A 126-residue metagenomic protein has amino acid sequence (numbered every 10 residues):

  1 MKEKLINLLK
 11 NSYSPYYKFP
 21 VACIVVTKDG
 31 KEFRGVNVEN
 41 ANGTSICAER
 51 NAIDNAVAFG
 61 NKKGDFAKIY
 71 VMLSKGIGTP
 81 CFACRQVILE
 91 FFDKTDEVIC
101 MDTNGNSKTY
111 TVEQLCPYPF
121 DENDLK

Functional and structural regions predicted by a protein language model:
M1-S14, K62-K126: C-terminal binding/interaction regions
Y13, F19-P20: Positively charged, low-complexity intrinsically disordered leader regions
K18, C47-N51, T79, Y110: Conserved active-site and cofactor/substrate-binding residues in soluble primary-metabolism enzymes
P20-T27: Short beta-strand scaffold segments in enzyme catalytic cores
K31, A58-K63: Short helix-capping/linker segments at secondary-structure and domain boundaries
K31-E32, S107: Hydrophobic "anchor" residues
V36-N51: Compact, glycine-rich, soluble single-domain proteins
